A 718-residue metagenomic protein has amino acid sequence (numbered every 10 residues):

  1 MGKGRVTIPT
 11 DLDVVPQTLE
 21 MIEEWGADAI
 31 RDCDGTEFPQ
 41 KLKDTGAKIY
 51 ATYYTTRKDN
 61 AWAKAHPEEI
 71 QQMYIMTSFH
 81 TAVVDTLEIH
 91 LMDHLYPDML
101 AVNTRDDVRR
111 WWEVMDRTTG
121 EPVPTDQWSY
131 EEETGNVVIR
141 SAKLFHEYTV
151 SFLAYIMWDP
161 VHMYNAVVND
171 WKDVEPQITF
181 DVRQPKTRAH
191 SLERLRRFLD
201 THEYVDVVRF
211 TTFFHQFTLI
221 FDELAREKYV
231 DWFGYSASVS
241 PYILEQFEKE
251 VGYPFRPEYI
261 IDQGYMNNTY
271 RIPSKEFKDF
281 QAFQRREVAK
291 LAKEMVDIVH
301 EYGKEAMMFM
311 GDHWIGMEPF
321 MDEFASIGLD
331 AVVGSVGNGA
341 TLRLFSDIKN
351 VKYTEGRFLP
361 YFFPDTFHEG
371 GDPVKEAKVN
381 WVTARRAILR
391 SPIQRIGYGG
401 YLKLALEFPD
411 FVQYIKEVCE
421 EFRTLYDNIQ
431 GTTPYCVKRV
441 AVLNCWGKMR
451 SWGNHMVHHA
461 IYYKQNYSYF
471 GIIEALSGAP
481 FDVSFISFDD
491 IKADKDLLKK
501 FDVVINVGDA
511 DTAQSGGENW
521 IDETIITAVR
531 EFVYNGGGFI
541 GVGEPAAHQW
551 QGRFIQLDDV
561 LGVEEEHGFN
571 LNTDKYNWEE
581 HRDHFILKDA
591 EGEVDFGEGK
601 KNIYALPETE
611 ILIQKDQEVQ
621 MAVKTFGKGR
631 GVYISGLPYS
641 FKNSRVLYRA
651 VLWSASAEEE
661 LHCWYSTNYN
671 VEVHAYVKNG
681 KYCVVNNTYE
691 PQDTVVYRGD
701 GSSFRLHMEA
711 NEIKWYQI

Functional and structural regions predicted by a protein language model:
G2-R57, A61-D98: Noncatalytic N-terminal accessory/assembly modules of large enzymes
G4-T10, A27-C33, D98, V168-A189 (+9 more regions): The substrate-binding groove and active-site-proximal loops of carbohydrate-active enzymes, especially glycoside
V6-L19, C33-E37, M308-M317, I473-L497: A short, well-structured beta->alpha microelement
T7, D13-Y50, R194-T211, F324 (+4 more regions): Catalytic domains of carbohydrate-active enzymes, especially glycoside hydrolases
L42, A63-H66, L195-R196, D206-F213 (+11 more regions): Hydrophobic targeting/anchoring helices
E69-S326, L344, Q430: Polysaccharide-binding and catalytic clefts of secreted carbohydrate-active enzymes
L219-D222, K403-V437, S477, Q556 (+4 more regions): Extracellular ligand-binding/catalytic regions of CAZymes and related secreted enzymes and adhesion modules
G516-G592, G597-G599: A glycine-rich, often tryptophan-bearing local segment used as a flexible ligand/cofactor-contacting loop or short
